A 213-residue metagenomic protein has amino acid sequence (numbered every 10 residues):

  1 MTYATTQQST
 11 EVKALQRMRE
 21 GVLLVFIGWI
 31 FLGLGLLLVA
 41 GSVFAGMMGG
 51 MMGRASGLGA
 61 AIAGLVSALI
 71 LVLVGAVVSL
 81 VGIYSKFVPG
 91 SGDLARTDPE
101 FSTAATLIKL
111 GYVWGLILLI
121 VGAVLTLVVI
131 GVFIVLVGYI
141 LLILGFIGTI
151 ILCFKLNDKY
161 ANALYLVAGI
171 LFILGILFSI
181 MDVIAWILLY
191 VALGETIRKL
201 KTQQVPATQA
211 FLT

Functional and structural regions predicted by a protein language model:
M1-V43, M47, G53-A123, L141-G175 (+1 more regions): Membrane-interface extramembranous regions at the lipid-water interface
G131-L142: Extracellular-loop-to-transmembrane junctions of the mid-late helices
